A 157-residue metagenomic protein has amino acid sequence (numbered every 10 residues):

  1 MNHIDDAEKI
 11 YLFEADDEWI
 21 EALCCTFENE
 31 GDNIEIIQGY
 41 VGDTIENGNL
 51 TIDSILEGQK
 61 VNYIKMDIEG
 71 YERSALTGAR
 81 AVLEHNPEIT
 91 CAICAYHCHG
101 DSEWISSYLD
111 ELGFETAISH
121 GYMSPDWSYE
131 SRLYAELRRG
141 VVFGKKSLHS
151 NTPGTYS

Functional and structural regions predicted by a protein language model:
M1-S157: Phosphate/nucleotide-binding beta-alpha loop and adjacent structural elements of enzyme active sites
